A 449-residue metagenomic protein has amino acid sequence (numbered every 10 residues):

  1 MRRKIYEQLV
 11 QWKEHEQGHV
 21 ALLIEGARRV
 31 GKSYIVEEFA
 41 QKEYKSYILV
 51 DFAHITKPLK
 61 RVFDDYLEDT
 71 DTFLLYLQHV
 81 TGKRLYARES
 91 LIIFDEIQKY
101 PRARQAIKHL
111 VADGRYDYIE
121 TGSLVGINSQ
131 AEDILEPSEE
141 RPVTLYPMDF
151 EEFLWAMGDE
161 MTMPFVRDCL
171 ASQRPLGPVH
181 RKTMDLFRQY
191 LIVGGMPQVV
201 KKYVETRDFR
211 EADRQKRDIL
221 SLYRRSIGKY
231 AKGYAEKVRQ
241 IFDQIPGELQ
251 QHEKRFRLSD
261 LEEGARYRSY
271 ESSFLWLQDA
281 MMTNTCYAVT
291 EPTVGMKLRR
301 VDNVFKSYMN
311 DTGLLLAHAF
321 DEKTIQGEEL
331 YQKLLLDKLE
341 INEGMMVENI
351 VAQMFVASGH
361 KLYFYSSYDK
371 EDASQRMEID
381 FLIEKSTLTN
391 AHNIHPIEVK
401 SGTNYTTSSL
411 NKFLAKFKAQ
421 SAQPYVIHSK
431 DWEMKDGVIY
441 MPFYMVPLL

Functional and structural regions predicted by a protein language model:
M1-E16: Pre-Walker A adenine-sensing motif
K13-V20, R29, E38, K42-K45 (+3 more regions): A cross-kingdom feature that marks ATP-driven nucleic-acid transaction machinery
I24: Hydrophobic anchor at the beta1->P-loop junction of P-loop NTPases
K32: Conserved lysine of the Walker
T56-R88: Short glycine-rich substrate-engagement loop in P-loop NTPases that contacts/grips substrate
I93, D117-S123, T144: Structural recognition of the conserved hydrophobic beta-strand(s) that form the central parallel beta-sheet of P-loop
H109, G126-P142, L154-D159: Short regulatory helix/loop adjacent to the ATP-binding pocket of P-loop NTPases
G158-V347, Q353, K361: Interdomain hinge/linker elements that couple catalytic modules in large macromolecular machines
